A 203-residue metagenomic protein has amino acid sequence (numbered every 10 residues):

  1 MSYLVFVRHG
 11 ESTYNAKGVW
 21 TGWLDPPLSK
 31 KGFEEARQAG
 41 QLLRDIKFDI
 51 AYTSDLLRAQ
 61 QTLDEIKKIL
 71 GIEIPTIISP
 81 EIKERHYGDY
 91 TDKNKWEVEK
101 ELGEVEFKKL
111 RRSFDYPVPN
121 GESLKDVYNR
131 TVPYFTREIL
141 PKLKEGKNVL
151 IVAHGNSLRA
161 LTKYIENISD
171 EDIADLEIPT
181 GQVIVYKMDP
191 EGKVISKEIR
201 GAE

Functional and structural regions predicted by a protein language model:
L4, Q60, P133-V194: Active-site-adjacent alpha-helix immediately C-terminal to a catalytic or transition-state-stabilizing loop
H9, G32, H154: Short, conserved phosphate/pyrophosphate- and ester-handling motifs at nucleotide-, phospho-/glycolipid
E11-D25: Glycine-rich N-terminal loop/short-helix segment of MobA-like nucleotidyltransferase
G22-Q38: Short catalytic helix/loop segments, enriched in acidic residues and glycine and frequently bearing histidine
R37-F107, I165-P179, V183-K187: Phosphate-coordination/substrate-recognition cap region in phosphate-metabolizing enzymes
T53-S54, N129, V152-A153: Short beta-strand scaffold positions
E106-D126: Short glycine/proline- and acidic residue-enriched helix-loop micro-motifs that form flexible lids or anion-recognition
